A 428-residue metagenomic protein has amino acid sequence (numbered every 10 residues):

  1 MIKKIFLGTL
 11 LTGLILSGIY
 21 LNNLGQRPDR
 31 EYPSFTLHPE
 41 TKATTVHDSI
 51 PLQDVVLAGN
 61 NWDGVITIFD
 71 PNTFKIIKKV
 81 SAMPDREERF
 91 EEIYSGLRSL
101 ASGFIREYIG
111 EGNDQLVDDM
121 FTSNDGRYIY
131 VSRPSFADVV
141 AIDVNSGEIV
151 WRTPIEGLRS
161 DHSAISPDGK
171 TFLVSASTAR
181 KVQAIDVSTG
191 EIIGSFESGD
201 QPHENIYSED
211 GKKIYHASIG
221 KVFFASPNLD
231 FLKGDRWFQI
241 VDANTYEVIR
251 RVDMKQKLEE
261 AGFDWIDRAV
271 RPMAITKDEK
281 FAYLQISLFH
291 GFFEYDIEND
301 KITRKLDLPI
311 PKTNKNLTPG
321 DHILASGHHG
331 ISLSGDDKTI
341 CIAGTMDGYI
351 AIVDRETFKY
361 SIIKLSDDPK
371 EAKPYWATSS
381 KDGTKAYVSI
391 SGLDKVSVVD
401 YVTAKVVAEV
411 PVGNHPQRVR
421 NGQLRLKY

Functional and structural regions predicted by a protein language model:
M1-L10: N-terminal Sec-pathway targeting helices
G13-Y428: Predominantly soluble domains enriched in secretory-pathway, periplasmic, or organellar proteins
